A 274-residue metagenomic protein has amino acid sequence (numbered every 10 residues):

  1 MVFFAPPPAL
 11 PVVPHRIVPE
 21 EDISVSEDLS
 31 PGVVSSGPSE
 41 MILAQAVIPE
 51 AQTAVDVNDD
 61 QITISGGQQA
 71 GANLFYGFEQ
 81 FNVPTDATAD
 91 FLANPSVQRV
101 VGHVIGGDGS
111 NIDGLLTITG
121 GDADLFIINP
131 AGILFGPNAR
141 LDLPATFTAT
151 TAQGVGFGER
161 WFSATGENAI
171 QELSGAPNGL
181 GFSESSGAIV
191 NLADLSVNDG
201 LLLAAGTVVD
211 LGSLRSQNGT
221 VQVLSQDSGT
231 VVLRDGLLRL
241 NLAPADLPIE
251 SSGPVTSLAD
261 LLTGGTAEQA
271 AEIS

Functional and structural regions predicted by a protein language model:
M1-S274: Extracellular and secretory-pathway beta-repeat/beta-biased strand scaffolds
